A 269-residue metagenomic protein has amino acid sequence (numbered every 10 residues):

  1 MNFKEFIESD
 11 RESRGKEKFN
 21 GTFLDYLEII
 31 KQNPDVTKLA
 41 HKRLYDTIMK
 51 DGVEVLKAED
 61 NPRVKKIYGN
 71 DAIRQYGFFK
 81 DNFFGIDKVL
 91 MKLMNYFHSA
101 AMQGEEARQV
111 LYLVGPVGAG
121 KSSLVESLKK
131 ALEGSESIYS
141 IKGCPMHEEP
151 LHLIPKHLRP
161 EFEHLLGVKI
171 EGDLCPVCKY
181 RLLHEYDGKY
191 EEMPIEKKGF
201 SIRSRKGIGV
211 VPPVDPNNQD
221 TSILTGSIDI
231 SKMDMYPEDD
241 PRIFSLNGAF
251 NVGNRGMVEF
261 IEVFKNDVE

Functional and structural regions predicted by a protein language model:
M1-K42: Long, basic/Gly/Ser/Thr-rich N-terminal segments that mediate initial subcellular attachment or targeting
V36-E269: Conserved ASCE/P-loop NTPase catalytic core
